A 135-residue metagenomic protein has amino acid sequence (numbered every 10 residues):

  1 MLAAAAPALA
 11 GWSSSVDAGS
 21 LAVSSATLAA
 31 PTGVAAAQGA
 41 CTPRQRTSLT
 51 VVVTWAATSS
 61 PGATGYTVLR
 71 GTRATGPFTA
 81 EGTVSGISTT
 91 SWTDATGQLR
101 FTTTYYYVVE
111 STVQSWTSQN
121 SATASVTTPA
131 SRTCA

Functional and structural regions predicted by a protein language model:
M1-A36, A40-C41: Short, polar/proline-rich extracytoplasmic segments that appear immediately after membrane translocation
P7, G65, T104-V108: Short, conserved beta-strand segments of beta-strand-rich sandwich/propeller modules, principally
S13, T58, E110-Q114: Beta-strand-rich extracellular modules
V16-V23, T112-A135: Extracellular fibronectin type III
A18, A63-T64: Short acidic/proline- and small/hydrophobic-mixed sequence motifs that coincide with surface turns and coil-to-beta
R44-A63, D94: Conserved aromatic anchor
G65-R100: Recognizes extended acidic, P/S/T-rich segments that occur within or adjacent to Ig-like beta-sandwich modules
W92-N120: Beta-strand-rich modules
